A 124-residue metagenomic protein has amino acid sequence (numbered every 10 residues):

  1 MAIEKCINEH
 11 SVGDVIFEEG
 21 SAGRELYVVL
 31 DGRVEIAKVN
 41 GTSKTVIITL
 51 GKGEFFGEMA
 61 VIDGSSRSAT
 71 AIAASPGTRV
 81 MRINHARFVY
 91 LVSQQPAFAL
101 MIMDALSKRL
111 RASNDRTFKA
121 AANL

Functional and structural regions predicted by a protein language model:
M1-A37: Regulatory nucleotide-sensing modules
I3, I48-M103: Cyclic-nucleotide recognition modules
G13, G32-V34, G53, A71 (+1 more regions): Short hydrophobic/aromatic patches on the structural cores and recognition surfaces of FHA
D14-E18, Y90-L91, N114-T117: Short helix-to-loop capping/linker segments positioned immediately adjacent to catalytic or ligand/cofactor-binding
I16, V46-I48: Local beta-strand/beta-hairpin segments that build beta-sheet-rich folds
N40-T42: Solvent-exposed strand-loop boundary residues in beta-sheet-rich modules
M103-L124: Polybasic "coupling" helices that flank or enter modular domains
